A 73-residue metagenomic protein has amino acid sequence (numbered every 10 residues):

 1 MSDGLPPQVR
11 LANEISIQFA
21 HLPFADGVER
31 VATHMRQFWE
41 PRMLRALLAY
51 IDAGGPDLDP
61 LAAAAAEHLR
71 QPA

Functional and structural regions predicted by a protein language model:
L5, V9-R10, E29, I51 (+2 more regions): N-terminal intrinsically disordered, cationic/polar leader segments that include organellar targeting peptides
N13, A63-A66: Residues within alpha-helical segments
I15-P60: Amphipathic, hydrophobic secondary-structure cores in small proteins
A66-A73: Short, charged, intrinsically disordered terminal tails
